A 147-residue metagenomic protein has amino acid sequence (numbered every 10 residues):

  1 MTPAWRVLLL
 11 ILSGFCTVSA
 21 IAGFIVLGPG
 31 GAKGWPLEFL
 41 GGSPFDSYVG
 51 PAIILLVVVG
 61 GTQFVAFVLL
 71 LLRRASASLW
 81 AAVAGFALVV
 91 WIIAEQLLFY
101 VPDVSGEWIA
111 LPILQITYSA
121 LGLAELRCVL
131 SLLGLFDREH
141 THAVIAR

Functional and structural regions predicted by a protein language model:
M1-R147: Topology signature of small-to-medium multi-pass alpha-helical membrane proteins
